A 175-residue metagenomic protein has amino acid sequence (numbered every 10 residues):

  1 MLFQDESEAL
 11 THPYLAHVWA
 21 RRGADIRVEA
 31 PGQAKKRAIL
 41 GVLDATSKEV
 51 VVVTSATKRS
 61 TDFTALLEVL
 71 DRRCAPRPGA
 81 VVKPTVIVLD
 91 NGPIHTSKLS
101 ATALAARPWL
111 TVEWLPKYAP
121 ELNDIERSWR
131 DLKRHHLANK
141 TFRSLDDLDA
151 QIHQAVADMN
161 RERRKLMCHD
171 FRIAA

Functional and structural regions predicted by a protein language model:
M1-V69, H169: Extended, low-complexity cationic-aromatic segments
F3-D5, G41-V42, K48, L67 (+5 more regions): Mobile genetic element proteins and their domesticated derivatives, centered on retroelements and DNA transposons
E6, L67, V81-T96, Y118 (+1 more regions): Acidic/histidine-rich, metal-coordinating catalytic segments
I26-G32, P108-R127, T141: RNase H-like polynucleotidyl transferase catalytic core
R72, P84-V88, G92, T102 (+1 more regions): Single, function-defining residue in the core of a domain
S97-R107: Short, aromatic/basic amphipathic alpha-helical patches
I125-A175: C-terminal anion-handling pockets and recognition modules
